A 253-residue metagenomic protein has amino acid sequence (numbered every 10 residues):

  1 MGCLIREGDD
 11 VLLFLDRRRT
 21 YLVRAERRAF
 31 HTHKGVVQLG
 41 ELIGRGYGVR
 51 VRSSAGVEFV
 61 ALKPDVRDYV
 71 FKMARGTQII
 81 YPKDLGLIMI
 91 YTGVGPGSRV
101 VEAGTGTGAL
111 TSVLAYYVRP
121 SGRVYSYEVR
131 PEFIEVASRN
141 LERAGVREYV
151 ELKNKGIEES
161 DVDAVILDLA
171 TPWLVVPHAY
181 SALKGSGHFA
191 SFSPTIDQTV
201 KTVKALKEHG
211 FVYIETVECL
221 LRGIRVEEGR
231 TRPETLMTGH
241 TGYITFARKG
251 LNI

Functional and structural regions predicted by a protein language model:
M1-K63: N-terminal auxiliary segments of SAM/dcSAM-dependent transferases
G95, V118-R119, V146, L183-G187: Helix-to-beta-strand junctions that scaffold the AdoMet/dcAdoMet cofactor pocket in Class I SAM-dependent enzymes
G95-G106, V165: Conserved class I S-adenosyl-L-methionine
A115-Y116, W173-G187, K207: A short glycine-rich, Lys/Arg-flanked "PGG" loop and its adjoining helix->strand segment in the class I
Y127-P172: S-adenosyl-L-methionine
S186-P194, Q198: Conserved beta-strand signature within the Rossmann-like core of class I S-adenosyl-L-methionine
K207-V212, L220-I253: Core SAM-dependent methyltransferase catalytic element
